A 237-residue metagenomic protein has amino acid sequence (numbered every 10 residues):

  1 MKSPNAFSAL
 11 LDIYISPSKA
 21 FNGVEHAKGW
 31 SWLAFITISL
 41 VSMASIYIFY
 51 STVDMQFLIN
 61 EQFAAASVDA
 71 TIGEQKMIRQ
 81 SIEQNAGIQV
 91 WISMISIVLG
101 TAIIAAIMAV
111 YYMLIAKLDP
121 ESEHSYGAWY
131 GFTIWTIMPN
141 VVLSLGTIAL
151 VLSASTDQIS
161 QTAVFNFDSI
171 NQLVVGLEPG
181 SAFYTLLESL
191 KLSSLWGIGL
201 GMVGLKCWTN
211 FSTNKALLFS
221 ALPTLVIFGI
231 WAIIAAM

Functional and structural regions predicted by a protein language model:
M1-I15, N85: Short, membrane-interfacial amphipathic segments enriched in basic
K2, I92-S93, P179-Y184: Short juxtamembrane and helix-loop transition motifs at transmembrane-helix boundaries in membrane proteins
A6, K19-G23, A27-V142, I148: Selected alpha-helical membrane-embedding segments in polytopic membrane proteins
D12-I13, F49, A64-D69, K117-H124 (+2 more regions): Short, exposed beta-strand "edge-strand" segments with a Pro/Gly-rich flavor and a Y/T-containing core
I15, A109-M113, I198-L200: A generic alpha-helix surface/boundary motif
G127-M237: Hydrophobic alpha-helical transmembrane segments and adjacent short intramembrane/lumenal linkers of inner/organellar
